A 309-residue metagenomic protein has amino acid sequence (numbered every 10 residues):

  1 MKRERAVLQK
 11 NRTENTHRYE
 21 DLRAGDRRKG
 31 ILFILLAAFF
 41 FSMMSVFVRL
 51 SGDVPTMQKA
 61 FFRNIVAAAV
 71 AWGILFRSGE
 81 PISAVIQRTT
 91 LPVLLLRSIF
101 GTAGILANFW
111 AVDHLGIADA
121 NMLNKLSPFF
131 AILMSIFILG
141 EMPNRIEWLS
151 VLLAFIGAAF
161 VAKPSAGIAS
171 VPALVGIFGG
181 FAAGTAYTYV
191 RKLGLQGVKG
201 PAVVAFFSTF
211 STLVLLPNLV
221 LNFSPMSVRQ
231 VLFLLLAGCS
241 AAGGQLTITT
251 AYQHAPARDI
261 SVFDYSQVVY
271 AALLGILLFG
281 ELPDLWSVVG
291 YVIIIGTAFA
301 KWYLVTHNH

Functional and structural regions predicted by a protein language model:
M1-L36, A68-L96, R145, V198 (+4 more regions): Membrane-interface interhelical linkers
K2-E4, E14, Y265, V269-H309: C-terminal-most transmembrane helix of multi-pass membrane proteins
F39-M43, F47, L95-W110, F178-Y189 (+4 more regions): Hydrophobic alpha-helical transmembrane segments of multi-pass membrane transport proteins, especially secondary
V46-R49, T56, A71, S165-M226: Transmembrane alpha-helical segments that form core, pore/gating elements of small-molecule transporters/exporters
S51, K59, R63, A111 (+10 more regions): Hydrophobic/aromatic residues within transmembrane alpha-helices of multi-pass small-molecule transporters
V66-V70, L123-F137, L152-L153, F210-V214 (+2 more regions): Alpha-helical transmembrane segments of compact multi-pass small-molecule transporters, enriched in specific families
A120-L126, G197-T209, Q245-I276: Helix-helix packing/entry segments at the starts of transmembrane helices
N124, G140-F160, A166, S170-A173 (+2 more regions): Loop-to-transmembrane alpha-helix entry segments
